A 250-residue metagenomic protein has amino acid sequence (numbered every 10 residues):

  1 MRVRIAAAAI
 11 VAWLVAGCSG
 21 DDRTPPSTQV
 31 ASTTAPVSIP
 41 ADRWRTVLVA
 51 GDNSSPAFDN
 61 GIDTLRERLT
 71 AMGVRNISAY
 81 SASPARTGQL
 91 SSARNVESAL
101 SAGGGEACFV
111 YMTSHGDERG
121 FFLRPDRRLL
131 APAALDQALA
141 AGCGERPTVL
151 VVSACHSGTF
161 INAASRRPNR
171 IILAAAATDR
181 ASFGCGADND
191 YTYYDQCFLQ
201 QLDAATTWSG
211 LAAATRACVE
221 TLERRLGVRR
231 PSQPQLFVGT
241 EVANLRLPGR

Functional and structural regions predicted by a protein language model:
R4, C18-E106, G186-T192, V242-R250: Boundary/activation segment at the start of structured domains
A6-A16: Bacterial N-terminal signal peptides
R45, A107-F109, P147-V149: Structural motif
V49-N53, Y80-P84, Y111-G116, P125 (+2 more regions): Active-site-proximal beta-strand/loop segments in catalytic clefts of secreted hydrolases
S55-D59, T87-L90, E118-R124, P132 (+3 more regions): Extracytoplasmic/secreted cell-surface and envelope-processing proteins
A57-R68, S91, N95-S98, A107 (+8 more regions): Extracytoplasmic/secreted proteins, especially bacterial periplasmic and envelope-associated proteins
S114-C143: A short, glycine/acidic-enriched catalytic loop
V149, A154-Q233: Active-site-proximal C-terminal subdomain of hydrolase catalytic domains
